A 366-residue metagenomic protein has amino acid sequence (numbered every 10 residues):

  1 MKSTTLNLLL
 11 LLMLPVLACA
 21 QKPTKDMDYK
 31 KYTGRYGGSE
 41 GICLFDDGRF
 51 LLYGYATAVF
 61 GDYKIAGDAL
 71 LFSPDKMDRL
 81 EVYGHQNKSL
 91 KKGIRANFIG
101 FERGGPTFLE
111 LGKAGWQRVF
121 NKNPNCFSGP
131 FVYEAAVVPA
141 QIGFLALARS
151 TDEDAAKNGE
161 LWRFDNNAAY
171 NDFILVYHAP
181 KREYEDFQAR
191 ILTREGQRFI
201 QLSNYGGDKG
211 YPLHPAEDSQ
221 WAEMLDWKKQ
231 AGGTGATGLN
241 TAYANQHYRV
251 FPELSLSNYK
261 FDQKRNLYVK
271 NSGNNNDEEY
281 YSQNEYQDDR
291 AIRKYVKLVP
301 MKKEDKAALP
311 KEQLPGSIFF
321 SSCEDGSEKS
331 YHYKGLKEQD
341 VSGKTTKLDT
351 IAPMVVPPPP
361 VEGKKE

Functional and structural regions predicted by a protein language model:
M1-M27: Bacterial Sec-dependent N-terminal signal peptides
Q21-E366: Lipid interaction determinants
